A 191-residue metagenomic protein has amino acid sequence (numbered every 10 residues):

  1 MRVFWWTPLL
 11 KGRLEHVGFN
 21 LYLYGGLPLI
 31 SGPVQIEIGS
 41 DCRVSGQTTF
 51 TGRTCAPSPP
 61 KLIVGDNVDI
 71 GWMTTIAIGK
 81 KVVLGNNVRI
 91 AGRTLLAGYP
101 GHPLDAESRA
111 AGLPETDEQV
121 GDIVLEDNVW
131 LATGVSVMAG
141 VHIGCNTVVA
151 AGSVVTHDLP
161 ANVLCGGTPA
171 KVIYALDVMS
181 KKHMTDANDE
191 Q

Functional and structural regions predicted by a protein language model:
M1-G98, I123-N128, V135, C145 (+3 more regions): Domain-scale signature associated with acetyltransferase and cell-envelope carbohydrate enzymes
P103-G112: Short, flexible, mixed-charge acidic loops at enzyme active sites
A111-I123: A short acidic, glycine-rich active-site loop that binds or catalyzes chemistry on phosphate/adenosine moieties
T133, M138-A139: Conserved beta-strand->loop/alpha-helix structural units within folded catalytic cores of enzymes with alpha/beta
H142: Active-site/ligand-binding-proximal alpha/beta "capping" segment
